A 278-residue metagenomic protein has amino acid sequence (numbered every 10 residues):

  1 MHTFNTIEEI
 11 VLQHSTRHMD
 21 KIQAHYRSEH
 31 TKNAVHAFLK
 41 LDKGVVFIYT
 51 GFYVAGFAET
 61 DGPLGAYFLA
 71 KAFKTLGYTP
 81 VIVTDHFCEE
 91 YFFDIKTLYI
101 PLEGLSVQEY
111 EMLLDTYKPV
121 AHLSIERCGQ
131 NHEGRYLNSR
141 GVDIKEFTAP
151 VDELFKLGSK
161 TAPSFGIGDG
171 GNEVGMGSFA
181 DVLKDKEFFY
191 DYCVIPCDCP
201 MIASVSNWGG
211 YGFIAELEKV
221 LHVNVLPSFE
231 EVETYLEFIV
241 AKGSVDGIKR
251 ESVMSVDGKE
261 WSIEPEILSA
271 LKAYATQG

Functional and structural regions predicted by a protein language model:
M1-V45: Positively charged, low-complexity intrinsically disordered leader regions
I22-Y26, F52-L64: Short, glycine-rich nucleotide/cofactor-binding loops
V46-F47, V81, A121: Conserved beta-strand elements of the Class I
E59-G77: Histidine-anchored nucleotide/phosphate-binding helix
G62-P63, A121-V223: Conserved mixed alpha/beta catalytic, RNA-binding, or beta-rich assembly cores of soluble enzyme, regulatory
G77-D85: Short internal beta-strands
I95-A121: A glycine-rich helix N-cap at a beta->alpha junction
V174-G278: C-terminal functional extensions of proteins
